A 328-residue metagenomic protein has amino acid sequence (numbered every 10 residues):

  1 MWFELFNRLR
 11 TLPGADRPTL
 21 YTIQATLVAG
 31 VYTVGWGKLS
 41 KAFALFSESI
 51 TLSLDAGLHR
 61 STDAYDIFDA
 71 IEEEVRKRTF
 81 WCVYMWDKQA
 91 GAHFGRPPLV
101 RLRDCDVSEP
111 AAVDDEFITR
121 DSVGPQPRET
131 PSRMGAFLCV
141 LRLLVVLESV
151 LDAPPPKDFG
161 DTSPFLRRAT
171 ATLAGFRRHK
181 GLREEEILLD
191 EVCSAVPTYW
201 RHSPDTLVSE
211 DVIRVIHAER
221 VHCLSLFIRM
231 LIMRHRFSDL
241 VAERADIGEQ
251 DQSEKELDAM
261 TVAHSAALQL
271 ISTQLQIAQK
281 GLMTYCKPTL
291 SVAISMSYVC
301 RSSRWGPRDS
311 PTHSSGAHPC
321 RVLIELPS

Functional and structural regions predicted by a protein language model:
W2-R103, Q126-A195, T206-R321: Extended, leucine-rich alpha-helical cores of fungal transcription factors
L99-V123: Short, flexible helix-coil linker/hinge segments at the edges of structured domains or between repeats
R321-S328: Eukaryote-biased recognition of C-terminal alpha-helical segments
